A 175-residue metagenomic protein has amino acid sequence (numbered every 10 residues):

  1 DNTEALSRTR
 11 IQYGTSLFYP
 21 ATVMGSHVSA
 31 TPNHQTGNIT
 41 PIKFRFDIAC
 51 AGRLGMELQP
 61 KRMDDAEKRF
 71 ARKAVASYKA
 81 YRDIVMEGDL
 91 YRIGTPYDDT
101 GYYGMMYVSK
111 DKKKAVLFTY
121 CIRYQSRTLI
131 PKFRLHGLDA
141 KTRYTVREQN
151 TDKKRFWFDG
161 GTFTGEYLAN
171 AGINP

Functional and structural regions predicted by a protein language model:
D1-K61: Glycan-recognition surfaces
P32-T36, E57-Q59, D65-E67, K113 (+2 more regions): Flexible loop/turn segments at secondary-structure boundaries
K43-G94: Catalytic cores of secreted or luminal carbohydrate-active enzymes
A49, L117, V146: Conserved, mostly hydrophobic/aromatic
R53, L58-R62, T119-C121, G137 (+1 more regions): Active-site proximal loops enriched in glycine and acidic residues that flank catalytic Cys/His/Asp and coordinate
I93, G101-M105, L168-G172: Long, charge-rich low-complexity segments
Y97-A140: Carbohydrate-binding surface patches
R123-P175: C-terminal beta-sandwich/jelly-roll accessory domains of carbohydrate-active enzymes
